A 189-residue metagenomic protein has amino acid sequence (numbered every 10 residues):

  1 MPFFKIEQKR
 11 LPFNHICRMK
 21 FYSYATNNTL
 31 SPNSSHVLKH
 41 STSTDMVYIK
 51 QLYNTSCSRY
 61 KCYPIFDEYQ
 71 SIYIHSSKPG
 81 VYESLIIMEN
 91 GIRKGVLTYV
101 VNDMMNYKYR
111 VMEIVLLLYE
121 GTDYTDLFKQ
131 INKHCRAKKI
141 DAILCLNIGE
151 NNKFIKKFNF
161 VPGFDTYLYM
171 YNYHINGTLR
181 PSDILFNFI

Functional and structural regions predicted by a protein language model:
M1-S34, I74-H75, E83-L85, E89-N90 (+1 more regions): Active-site/acyl-donor-binding loops of N-acyltransferases
Y24-D67, V111-E113, F186-I189: Short amphipathic alpha-helix that is part of the acyltransferase structural core
L52, Q70, Q130-I131: Short, hydrophobic/aromatic alpha-helical segments in well-folded domains
S56, Q70-I72, Y99: Sparse, context-dependent recognition of short Cys/His-centered cofactor- or disulfide-binding micro-motifs
S56, Y60-Y63, K78, K138 (+1 more regions): Short secondary-structure junctions and interdomain/linker hinges
Y63-V81: Active-site rim helix/loop that mediates acceptor-substrate recognition in acyltransferases
